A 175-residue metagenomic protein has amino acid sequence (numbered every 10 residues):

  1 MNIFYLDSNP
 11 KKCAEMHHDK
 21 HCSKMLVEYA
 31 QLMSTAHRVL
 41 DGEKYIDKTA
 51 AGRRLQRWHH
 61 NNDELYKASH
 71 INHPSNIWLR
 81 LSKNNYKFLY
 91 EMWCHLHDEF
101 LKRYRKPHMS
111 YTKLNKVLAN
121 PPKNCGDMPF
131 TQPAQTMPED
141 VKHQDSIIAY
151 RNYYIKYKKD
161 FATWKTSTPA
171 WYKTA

Functional and structural regions predicted by a protein language model:
M1-H108: An N-terminal structural lobe/cap that precedes and organizes the functional/catalytic core across diverse proteins
I3-Y5, V117-L118, Y150: Generic preference for hydrophobic/aromatic residues in regular secondary structure cores
S8-N9, T49, D63, Y90 (+6 more regions): Generic alpha-helical secondary structure signal
K113-P121: Primarily interfacial, aromatic-capped hydrophobic alpha-helices that serve as membrane anchors
N120-A175: Aromatic-residue-lined binding/catalytic grooves and analogous aromatic/hydrophobic interfacial grooves in multimeric
